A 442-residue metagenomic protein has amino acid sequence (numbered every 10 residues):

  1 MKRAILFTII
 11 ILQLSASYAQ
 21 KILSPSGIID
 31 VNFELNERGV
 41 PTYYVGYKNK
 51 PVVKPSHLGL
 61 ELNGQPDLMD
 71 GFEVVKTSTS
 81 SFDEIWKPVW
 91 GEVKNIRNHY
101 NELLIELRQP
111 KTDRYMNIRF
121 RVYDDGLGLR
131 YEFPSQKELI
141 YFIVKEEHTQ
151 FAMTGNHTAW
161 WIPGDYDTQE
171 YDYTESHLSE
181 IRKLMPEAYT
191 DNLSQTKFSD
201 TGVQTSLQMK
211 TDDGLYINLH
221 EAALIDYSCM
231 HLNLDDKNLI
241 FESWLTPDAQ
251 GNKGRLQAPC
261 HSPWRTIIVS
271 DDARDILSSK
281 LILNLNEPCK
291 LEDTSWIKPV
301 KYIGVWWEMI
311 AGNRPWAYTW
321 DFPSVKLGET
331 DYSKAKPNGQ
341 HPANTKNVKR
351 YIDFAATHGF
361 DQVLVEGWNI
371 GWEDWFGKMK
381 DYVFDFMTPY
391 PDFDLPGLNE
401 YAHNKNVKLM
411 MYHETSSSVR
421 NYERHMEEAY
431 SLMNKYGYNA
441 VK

Functional and structural regions predicted by a protein language model:
M1-K21: Bacterial Sec-dependent N-terminal signal peptides
L6, Y18, H99, C260 (+1 more regions): A short, polar/charged loop/turn motif at coil->beta-strand junctions and beta-hairpin connectors
K21-D293: N-terminal accessory beta-strand-rich subdomains and adjacent acidic, glycine-rich linkers that precede catalytic cores
D271-A273, E308-I310, S416: Short, glycine-/Ser/Thr-/acidic-enriched flexible segments
I276-S279, E287-T294, W306-T319, F360: Conserved mixed alpha/beta catalytic, RNA-binding, or beta-rich assembly cores of soluble enzyme, regulatory
P299-W306: Boundary/entry segment of secreted carbohydrate-active catalytic domains
Y302, P315-K442: Substrate-binding cleft of carbohydrate-active enzyme catalytic domains
